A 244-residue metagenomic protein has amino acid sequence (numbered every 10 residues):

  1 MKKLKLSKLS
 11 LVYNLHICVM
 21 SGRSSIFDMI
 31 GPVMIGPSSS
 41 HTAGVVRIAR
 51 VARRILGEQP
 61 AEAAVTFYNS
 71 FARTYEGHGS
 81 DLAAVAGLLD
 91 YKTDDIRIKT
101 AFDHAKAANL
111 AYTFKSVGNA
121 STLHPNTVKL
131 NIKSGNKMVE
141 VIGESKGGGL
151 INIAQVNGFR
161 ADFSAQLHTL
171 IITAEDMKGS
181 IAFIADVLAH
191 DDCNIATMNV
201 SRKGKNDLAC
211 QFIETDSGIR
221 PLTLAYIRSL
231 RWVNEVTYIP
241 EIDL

Functional and structural regions predicted by a protein language model:
M1-V19: N-terminal amphipathic/basic-hydrophobic helices that include classical n-h-c signal peptides and signal-anchor
N14-I26, G57-A61: Acidic-glycine-rich active-site phosphate/pyrophosphate-binding loop
G31-A49: Conserved phosphate/anionic-ligand binding catalytic regions in large, soluble enzymes, centered on
V45-R53, A84-V85: Buried hydrophobic packing segments
A64-A107: A structural-propensity feature for long, helix-poor, extended segments
K92-L123, G135: Beta-sandwich/jelly-roll carbohydrate-recognition scaffolds of carbohydrate-active enzymes
Y112-F114, V141-L244: A conserved regulatory-domain signal marking ACT and ACT-like small-molecule sensing domains and adjacent regulatory
V128-N131: Short beta-strand scaffold segments in enzyme catalytic cores
